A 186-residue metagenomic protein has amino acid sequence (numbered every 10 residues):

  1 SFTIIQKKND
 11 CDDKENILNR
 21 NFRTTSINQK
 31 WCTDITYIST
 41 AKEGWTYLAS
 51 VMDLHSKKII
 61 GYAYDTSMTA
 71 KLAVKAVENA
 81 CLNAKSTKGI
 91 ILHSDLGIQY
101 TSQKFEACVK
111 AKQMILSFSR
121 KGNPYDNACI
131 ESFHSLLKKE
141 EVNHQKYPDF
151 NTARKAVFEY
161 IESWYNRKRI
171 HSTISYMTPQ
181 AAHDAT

Functional and structural regions predicted by a protein language model:
S1-S26, N123, M177-T186: Basic, flexible linker segments flanking DNA-binding modules in nucleic acid-interacting mobile-element proteins
S1-T3, Y64, L92-L96, A111-C129 (+1 more regions): RNase H-like polynucleotidyl transferase catalytic core
Q6, K110-M114, L136-T186: C-terminal domain-tail junction helix/linker
K14, N28-Q29, L48, T69 (+5 more regions): Hydrophobic (often cysteine-bearing) scaffold residues that line and stabilize catalytic clefts of nucleotide/cofactor
L18, D34, V51, K57 (+9 more regions): Mobile genetic element proteins and their domesticated derivatives, centered on retroelements and DNA transposons
R20, T24-I60, T66-S67: An active-site-proximal beta-strand-loop segment
G44, Y62-S86, I91, T101: Active-site beta-loop-alpha junctions of metal-dependent nucleic acid enzymes, especially the RNase H-like/DDE
A80, K104, C108-K112: Alpha-helical structural signal in soluble globular domains
